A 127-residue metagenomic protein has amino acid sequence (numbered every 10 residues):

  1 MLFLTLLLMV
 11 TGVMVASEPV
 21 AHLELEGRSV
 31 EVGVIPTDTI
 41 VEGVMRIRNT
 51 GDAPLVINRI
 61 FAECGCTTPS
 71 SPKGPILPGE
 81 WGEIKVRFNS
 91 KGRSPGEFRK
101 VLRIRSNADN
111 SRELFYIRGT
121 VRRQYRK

Functional and structural regions predicted by a protein language model:
L2-G12: Bacterial N-terminal signal peptides
G12-R46, T50-D52, D109-K127: Long, low-complexity ectodomains and other extracytoplasmic segments of secretory-pathway proteins
H22, D52-E83: Surface-exposed binding patches on compact interaction domains or structured appendages
E42, E83, R99-V101: Short, conserved beta-strand segments of beta-strand-rich sandwich/propeller modules, principally
I84-G92: Short, hydrophobic beta-strand segments
N89, R103-D109: Beta-strand-rich extracellular modules
G92-R99: Short glycine/proline/serine/threonine-rich loop/turn segments at secondary-structure transition edges
